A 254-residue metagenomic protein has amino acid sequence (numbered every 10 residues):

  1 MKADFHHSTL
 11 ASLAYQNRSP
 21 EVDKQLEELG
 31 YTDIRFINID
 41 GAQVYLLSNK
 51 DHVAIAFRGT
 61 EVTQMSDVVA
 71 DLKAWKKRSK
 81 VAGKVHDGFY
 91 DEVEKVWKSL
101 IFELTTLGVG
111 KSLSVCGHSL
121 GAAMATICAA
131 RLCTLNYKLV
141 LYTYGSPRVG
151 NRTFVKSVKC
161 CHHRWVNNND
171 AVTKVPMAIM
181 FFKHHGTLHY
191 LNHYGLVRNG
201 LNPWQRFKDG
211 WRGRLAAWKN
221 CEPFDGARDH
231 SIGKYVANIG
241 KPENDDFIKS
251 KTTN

Functional and structural regions predicted by a protein language model:
M1-C116, L120-N254: Non-catalytic, mobile gating and regulatory segments of ester bond hydrolases
